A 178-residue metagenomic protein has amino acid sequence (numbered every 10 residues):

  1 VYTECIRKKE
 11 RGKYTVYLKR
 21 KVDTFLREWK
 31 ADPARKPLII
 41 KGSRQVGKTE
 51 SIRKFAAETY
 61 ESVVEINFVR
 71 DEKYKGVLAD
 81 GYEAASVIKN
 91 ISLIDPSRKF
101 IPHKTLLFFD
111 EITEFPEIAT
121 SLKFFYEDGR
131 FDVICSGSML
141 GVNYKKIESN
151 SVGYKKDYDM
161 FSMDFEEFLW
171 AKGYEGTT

Functional and structural regions predicted by a protein language model:
V1-T178: Phosphate-binding site recognition
